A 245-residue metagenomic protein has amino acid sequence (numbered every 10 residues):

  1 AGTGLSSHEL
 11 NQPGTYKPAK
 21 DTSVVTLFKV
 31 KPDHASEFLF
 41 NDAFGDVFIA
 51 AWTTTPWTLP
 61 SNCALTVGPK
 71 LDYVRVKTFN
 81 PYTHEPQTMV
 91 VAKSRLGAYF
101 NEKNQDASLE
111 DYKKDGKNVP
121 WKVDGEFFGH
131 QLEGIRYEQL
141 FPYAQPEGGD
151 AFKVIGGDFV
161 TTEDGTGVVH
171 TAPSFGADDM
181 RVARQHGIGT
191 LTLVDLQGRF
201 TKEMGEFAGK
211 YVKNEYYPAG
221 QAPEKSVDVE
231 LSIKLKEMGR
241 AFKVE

Functional and structural regions predicted by a protein language model:
A1-A50, W57-L59: Active-site cores that bind ATP or allylic diphosphates and position pyrophosphate for catalysis
E37-I49, P56-E245: Non-cofactor substrate-recognition interfaces
